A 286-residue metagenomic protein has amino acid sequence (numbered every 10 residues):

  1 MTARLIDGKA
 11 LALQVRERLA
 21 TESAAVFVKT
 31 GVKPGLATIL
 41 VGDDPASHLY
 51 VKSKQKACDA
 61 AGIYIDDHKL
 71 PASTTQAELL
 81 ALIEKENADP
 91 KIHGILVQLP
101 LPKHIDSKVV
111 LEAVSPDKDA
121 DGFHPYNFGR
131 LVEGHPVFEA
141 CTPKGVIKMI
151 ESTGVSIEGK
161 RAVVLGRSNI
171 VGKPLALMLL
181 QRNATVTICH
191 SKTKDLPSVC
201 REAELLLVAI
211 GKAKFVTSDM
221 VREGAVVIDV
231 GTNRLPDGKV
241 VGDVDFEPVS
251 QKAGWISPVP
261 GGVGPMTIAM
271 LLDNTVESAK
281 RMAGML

Functional and structural regions predicted by a protein language model:
M1-T30: Positively charged, low-complexity intrinsically disordered leader regions
K33-G42: Short beta-strand segments enriched in small/hydrophobic residues
V41-Q55, V137-V226, L235, K239-S250: Glycine-rich phosphate/diphosphate-binding loop of Rossmann-like nucleotide-binding domains
C58-A72, V186-I188: Short beta-strand elements in bilobed, periplasmic/extracellular small-molecule ligand-binding domains
E78-P90: Short, well-structured alpha-helical segments in soluble
G94-I157: Anion-binding alpha/beta catalytic cores of soluble intermediary-metabolism enzymes, centered on
L99, I210, V230-G231: Glycine-rich, N-terminal phosphate-binding loop of Rossmann-like dinucleotide-binding domains
S107-H124, F128, G231-A283: Rossmann-fold NAD(P)-binding glycine/threonine-rich loop
